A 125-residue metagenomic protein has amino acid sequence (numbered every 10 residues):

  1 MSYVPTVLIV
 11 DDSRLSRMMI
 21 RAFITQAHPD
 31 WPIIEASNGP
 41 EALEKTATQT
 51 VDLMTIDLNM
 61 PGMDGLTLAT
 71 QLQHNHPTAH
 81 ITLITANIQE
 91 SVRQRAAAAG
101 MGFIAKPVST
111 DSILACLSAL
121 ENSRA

Functional and structural regions predicted by a protein language model:
R14-I34: Two-component/phosphorelay signaling modules centered on CheY-like receiver
H28, A47-Q49, L72-T78, A99: Conserved phosphotransfer cores of two-component systems
N38-E41, D64-T67: Acidic catalytic/metal-coordinating carboxylates
Q49-T55: Active-site beta3 strand of CheY-like receiver
D57, T85: Active-site residues of response regulator receiver
M60: Receiver (REC) domain active-site loop signature in two-component systems and cognate sites in sensor histidine kinases
T67, I88-I104: Alpha4 helix (beta4-alpha4-beta5 surface) of REC/receiver domains from two-component response regulators
V108-S118: C-terminal output helix
